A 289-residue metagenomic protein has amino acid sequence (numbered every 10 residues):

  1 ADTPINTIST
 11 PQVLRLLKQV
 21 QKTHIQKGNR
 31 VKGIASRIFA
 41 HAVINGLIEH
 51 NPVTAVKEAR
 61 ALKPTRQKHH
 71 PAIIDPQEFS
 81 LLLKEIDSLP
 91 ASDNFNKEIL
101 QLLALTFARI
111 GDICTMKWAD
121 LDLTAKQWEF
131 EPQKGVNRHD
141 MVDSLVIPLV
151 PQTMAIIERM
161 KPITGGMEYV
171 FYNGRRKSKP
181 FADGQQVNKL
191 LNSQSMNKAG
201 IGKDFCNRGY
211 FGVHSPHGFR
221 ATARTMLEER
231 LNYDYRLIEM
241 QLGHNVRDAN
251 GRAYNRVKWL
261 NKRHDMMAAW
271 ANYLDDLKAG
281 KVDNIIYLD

Functional and structural regions predicted by a protein language model:
A1-K22, I38: Basic/aromatic-enriched alpha-helical hairpins
S9, K27-I34, D75, F95-N96 (+7 more regions): Hydrophobic (often cysteine-bearing) scaffold residues that line and stabilize catalytic clefts of nucleotide/cofactor
V20-S36, I44-M116, T124, D143 (+2 more regions): Basic, Lys/Arg- and aromatic-enriched nucleic-acid-binding interface segment
V43-T54, M196, G200-I201, A279-V282: Proline-centered turn/helix-capping motifs that create local helix->coil transitions or kinks
K84-N96, K161-V170, N188-M240, H244: Short, basic (Lys/Arg/His-rich) helix/loop patches that form interaction surfaces in the mid-to-C-terminal regions
D120-Q127, G212-V213, N232-N255, D276-D283: Short, polar N-cap/turn motifs at the start of nucleic acid-interacting alpha helices
V136-D140, P151, R159-G165, Y172-S178 (+2 more regions): C-terminal secondary-structure termini that scaffold catalytic or DNA-interacting sites
